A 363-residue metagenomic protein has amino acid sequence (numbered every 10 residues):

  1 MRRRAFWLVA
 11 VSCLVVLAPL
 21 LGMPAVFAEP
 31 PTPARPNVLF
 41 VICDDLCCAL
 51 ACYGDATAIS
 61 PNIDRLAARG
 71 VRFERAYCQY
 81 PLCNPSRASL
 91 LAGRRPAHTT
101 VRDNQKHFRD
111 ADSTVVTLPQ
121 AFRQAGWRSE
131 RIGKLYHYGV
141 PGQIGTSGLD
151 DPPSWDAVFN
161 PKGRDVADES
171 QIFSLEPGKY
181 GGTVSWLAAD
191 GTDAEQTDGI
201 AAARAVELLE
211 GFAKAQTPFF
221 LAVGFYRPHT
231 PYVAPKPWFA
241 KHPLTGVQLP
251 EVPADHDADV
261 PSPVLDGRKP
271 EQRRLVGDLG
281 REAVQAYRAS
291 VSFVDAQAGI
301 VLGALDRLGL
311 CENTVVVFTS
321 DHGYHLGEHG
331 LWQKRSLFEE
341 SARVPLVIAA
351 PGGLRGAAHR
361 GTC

Functional and structural regions predicted by a protein language model:
M1-A5: N-terminal secretory signal peptides that target proteins for export/translocation
F6-W7, V38: N-terminal export leaders
V9-G22: Bacterial N-terminal signal peptides
A25-C363: Formylglycine-dependent sulfatase
